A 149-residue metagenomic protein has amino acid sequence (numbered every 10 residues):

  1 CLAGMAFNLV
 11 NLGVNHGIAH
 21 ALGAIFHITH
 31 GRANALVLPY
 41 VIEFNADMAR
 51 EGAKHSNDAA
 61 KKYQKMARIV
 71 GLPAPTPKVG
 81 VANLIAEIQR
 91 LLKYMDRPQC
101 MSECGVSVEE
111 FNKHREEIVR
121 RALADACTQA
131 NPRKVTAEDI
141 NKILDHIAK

Functional and structural regions predicted by a protein language model:
C1-L9, H20-G23: Glycine-rich phosphate/diphosphate-binding loops and the adjacent beta-loop-alpha structural elements that coordinate
A6-G13, P75-T76, Y94-R97, M101 (+1 more regions): Intrinsically disordered or highly flexible coil/loop and linker segments, enriched in small and charged/polar residues
G13, Q89-R97, E117-L123: Short acidic alpha-helix initiation/capping motifs at coil-to-helix transition points, especially at protein N-termini
H16: Short conserved active-site loop signatures built around small residues
H20, P39-Y40, H146: Short, residue-level hotspots on alpha-helical faces of the histone-fold and other alpha-helical interaction modules
I28, R32-E110: Gly/Pro-rich interdomain helix-loop hinge
E110-K149: Short, amphipathic C-terminal "tail helix"
